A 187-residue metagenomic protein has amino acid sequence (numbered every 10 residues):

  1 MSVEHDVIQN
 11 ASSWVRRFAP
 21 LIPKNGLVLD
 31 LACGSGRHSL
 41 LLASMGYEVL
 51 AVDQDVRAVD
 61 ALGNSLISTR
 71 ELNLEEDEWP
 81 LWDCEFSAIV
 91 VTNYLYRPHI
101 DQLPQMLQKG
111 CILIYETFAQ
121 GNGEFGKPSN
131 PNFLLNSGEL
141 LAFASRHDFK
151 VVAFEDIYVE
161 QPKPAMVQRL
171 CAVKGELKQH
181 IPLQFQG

Functional and structural regions predicted by a protein language model:
M1-P23: S-adenosyl-L-methionine
N25-G34: Conserved class I S-adenosyl-L-methionine
G36-E76: Class I SAM-dependent methyltransferase SAM/SAH-binding core
W79-A88: A short acidic, Gly/Pro-enriched loop at the edge of an enzyme's catalytic core that lines a small-molecule cofactor
L95-L107: A short, conserved alpha-helix within the catalytic core of class I
C111-N122: Conserved beta-strand signature within the Rossmann-like core of class I S-adenosyl-L-methionine
N132-D148: Short alpha-helix
V159-G187: Core SAM-dependent methyltransferase catalytic element
